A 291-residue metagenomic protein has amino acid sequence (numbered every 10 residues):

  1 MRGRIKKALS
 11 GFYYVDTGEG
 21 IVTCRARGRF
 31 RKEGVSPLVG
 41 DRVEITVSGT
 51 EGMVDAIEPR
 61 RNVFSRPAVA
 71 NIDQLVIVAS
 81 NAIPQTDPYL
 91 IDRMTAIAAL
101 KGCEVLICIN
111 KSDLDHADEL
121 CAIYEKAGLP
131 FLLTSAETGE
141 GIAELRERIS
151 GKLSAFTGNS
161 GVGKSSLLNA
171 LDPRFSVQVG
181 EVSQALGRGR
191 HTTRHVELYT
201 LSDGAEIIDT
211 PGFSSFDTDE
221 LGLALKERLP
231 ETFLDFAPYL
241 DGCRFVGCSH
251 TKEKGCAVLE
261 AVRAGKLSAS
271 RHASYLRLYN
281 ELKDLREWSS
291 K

Functional and structural regions predicted by a protein language model:
M1-L9: Structural detector for short beta-strands of small beta-barrel domains
G11-V15: Short aromatic-glycine-enriched beta-strand elements
I21-G28: A short macromolecule-binding patch
G28, G34-E51, E58-L75, S80 (+5 more regions): Helix-rich effector regions associated with P-loop NTPase G domains
A82-I123, A127-G128: Phosphate-binding glycine-rich loops and their immediate beta-loop-alpha structural context
K111-V162: Canonical P-loop GTPase G-domain recognition
K164-G180: A conserved segment at the C-terminal end of the G1
